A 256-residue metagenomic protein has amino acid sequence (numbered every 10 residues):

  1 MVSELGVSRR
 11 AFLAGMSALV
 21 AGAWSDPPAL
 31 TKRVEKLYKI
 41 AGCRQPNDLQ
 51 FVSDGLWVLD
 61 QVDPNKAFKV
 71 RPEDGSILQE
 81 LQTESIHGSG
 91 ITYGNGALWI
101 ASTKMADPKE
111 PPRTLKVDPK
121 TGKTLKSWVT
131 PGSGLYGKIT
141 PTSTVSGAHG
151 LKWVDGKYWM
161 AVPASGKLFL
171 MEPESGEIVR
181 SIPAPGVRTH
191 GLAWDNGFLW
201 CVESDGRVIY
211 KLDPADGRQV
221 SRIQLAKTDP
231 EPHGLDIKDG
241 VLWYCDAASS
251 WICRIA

Functional and structural regions predicted by a protein language model:
M1-V7, A18-V20: N-terminal secretory signal peptides
V34-K39, S76-L81, K123-W128, L135-P141 (+2 more regions): A short beta-strand motif characteristic of beta-propeller blades
A41-V52, S85-N95, S102-T103, G132-V154 (+2 more regions): Beta-rich, blade/repeat-based domains predominating in secreted/periplasmic proteins but also intracellular
V58-D63, I100-K109, M160-A164, C201-G206 (+1 more regions): Conserved beta-strand positions in repeat-built beta-propeller and related beta-rich domains
K66, P108-R113, Y210, I252-R254: Structural motif
R71-D74, D118-T121, E172-G176, D213-G217 (+1 more regions): Short loop/turn segments that connect beta-strands within beta-propeller blades
H233-A256: Blade-level signature of beta-propeller repeat domains, shared across WD40, Kelch, NHL, RCC1 and BNR/Asp-box propellers
